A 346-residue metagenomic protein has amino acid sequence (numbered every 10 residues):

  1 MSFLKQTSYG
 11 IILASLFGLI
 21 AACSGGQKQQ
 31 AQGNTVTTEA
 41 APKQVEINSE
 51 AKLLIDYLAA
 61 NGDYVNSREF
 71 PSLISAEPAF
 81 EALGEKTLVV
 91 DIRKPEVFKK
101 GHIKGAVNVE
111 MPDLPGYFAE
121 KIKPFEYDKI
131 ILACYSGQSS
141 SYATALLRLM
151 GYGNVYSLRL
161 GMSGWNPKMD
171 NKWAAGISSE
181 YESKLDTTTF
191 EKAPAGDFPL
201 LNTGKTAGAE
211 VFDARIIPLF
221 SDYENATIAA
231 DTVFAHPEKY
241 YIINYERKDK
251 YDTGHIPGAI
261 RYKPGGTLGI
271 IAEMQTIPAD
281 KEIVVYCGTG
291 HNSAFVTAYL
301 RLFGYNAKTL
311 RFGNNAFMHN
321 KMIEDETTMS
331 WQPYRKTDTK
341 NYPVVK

Functional and structural regions predicted by a protein language model:
M1-I11: Bacterial N-terminal signal peptides that target proteins for export
G10-I20: Bacterial N-terminal signal peptides
C23-L73, K99-D128, S140-N225, Y251-E282 (+1 more regions): Rhodanese-like catalytic fold shared by cysteine-dependent sulfurtransferases and DSP/PTP-type phosphatases
T38-N48, E85-F98, K239-Y251: Short, compositionally biased "basic patch" segments
E77-E85, T232-H236: A short acidic-Thr-Gly-centered motif at the start of a beta-strand
A79, L88-R93, A106-V109, Y241-Y245 (+1 more regions): Short hydrophobic beta-strand that contains or immediately precedes a catalytic carboxylate
L88, K129-I131, Y241, E282: Structural motif
A133, Y286: Short, surface-exposed ligand- or partner-binding patches at beta-edge/loop junctions that are enriched in aromatics
